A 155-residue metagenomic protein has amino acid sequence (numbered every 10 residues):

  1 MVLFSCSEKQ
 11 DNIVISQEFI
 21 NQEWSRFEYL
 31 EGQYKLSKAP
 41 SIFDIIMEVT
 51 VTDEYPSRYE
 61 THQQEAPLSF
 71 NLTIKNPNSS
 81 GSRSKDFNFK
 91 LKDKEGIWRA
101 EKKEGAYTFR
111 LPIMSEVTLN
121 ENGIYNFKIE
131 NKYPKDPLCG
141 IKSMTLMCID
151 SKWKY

Functional and structural regions predicted by a protein language model:
L3-S5: C-terminal motif of bacterial Sec signal peptides marking the signal peptidase cleavage site
S7-Q10: Bacterial signal peptide processing site
V14-Q33: Post-signal peptide N-terminal segment of mature Sec-exported envelope proteins
E28-G32, D44, V49-V51, F87-D93 (+1 more regions): A beta-strand/beta-hairpin structural motif
K38-V49, E116-K135: Noncatalytic modules at the cell exterior or secretory-pathway interfaces, chiefly beta-strand-rich lectin/adhesion
E48-H62, Y133: Short amphipathic, basic-aromatic surface patches that mediate peripheral association with negatively charged
Y59-F70, G140-S143: Short coil-to-beta strand junction motifs in C2/discoidin
P137-Y155: C-terminal interaction-tip segments
